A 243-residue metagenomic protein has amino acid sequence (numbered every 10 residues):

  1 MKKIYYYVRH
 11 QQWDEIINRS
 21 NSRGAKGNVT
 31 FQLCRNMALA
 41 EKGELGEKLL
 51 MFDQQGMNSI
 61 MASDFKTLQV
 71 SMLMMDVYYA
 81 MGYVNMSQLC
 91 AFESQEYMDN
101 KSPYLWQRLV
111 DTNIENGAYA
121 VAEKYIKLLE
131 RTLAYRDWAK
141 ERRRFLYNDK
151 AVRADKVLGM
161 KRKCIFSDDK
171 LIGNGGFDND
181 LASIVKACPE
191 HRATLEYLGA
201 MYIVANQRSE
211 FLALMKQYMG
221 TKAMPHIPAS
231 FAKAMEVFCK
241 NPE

Functional and structural regions predicted by a protein language model:
K2-G159, K186-A187, H191-Q207: Soluble catalytic regions of membrane-associated enzymes that act on cell-envelope and secretory-pathway components
R136, R143-E243: Eukaryotic alpha-helical solenoid repeat scaffolds
